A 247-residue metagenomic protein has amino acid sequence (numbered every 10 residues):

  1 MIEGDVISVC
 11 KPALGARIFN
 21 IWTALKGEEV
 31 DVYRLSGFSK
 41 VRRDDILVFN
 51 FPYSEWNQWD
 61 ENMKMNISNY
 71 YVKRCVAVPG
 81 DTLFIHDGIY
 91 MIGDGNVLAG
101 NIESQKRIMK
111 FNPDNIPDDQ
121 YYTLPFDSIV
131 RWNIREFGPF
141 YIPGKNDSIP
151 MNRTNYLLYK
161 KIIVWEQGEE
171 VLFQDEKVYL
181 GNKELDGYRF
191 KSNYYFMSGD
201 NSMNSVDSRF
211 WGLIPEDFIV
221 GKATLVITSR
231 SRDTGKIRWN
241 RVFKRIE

Functional and structural regions predicted by a protein language model:
I2-E247: Soluble "head" domains of membrane/secretory-pathway proteins
